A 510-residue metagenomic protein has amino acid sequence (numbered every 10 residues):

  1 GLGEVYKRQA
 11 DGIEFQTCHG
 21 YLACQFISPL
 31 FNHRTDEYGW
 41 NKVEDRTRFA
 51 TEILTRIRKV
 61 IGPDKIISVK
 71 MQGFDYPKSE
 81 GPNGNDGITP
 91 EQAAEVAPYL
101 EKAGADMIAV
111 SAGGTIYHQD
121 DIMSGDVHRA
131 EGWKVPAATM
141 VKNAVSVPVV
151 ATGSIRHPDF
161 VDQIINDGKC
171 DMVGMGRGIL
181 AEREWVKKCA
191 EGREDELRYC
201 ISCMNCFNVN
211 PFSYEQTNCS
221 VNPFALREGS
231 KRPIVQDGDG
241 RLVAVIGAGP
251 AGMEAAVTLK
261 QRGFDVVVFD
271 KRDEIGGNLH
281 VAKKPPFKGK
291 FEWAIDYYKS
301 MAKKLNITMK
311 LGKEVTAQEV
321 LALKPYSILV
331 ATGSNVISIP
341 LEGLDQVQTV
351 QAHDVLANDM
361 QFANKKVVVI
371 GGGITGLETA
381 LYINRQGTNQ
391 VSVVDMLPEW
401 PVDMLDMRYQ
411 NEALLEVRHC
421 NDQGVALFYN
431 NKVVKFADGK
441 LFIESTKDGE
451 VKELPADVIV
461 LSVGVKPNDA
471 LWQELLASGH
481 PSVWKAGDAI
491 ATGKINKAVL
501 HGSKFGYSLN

Functional and structural regions predicted by a protein language model:
G1-Y6: Short, small-residue-biased leader/transition segments that mark boundaries at the very start of proteins
R8-K42, D64-S79, S111-H118, E274: Active-site-proximal loop/short-helix segments that contain or immediately flank catalytic acid/base residue(s)
A23-A50, S79-E91, Q119-G132, V281-G289: Glycine-rich tight-turn/loop motif centered on a GG-T
I155-C170: Catalytic cores of alpha/beta
K169-K188: Glycine-rich phosphate-binding active-site loops on the catalytic face of alpha/beta enzymes
R183, C189-G240: Cysteine-cluster motifs in flexible loop/terminal segments that predominantly coordinate metals
D237-F269, K310-S327, A331-Q348, H353-M404 (+2 more regions): Rossmann-like dinucleotide/flavin-binding elements
D265-L305, L381-V433, I490: Rossmann-like dinucleotide-binding cores of NAD(P)H-dependent redox enzymes
